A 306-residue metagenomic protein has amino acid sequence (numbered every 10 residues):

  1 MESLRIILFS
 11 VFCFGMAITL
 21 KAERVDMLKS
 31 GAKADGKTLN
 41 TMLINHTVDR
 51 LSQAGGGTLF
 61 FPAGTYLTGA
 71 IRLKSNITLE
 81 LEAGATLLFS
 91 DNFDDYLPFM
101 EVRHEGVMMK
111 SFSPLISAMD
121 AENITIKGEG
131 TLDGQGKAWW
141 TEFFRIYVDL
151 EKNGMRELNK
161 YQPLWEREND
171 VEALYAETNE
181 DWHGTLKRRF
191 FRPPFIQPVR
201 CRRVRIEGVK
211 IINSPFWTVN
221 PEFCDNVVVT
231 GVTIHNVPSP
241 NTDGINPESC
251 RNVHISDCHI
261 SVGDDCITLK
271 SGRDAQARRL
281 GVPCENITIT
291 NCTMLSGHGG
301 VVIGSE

Functional and structural regions predicted by a protein language model:
M1-L8: Bacterial N-terminal signal peptides that target proteins for export
S10, I18-E306: Extracellular/periplasmic carbohydrate-active domains that bind, remodel, or depolymerize complex polysaccharides
